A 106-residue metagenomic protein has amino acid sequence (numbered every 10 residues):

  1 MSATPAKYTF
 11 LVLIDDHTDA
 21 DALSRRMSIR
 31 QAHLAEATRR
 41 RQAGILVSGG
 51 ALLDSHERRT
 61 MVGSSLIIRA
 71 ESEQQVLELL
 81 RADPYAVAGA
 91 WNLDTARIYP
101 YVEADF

Functional and structural regions predicted by a protein language model:
M1-F106: Conserved, structured core segments of small domains
